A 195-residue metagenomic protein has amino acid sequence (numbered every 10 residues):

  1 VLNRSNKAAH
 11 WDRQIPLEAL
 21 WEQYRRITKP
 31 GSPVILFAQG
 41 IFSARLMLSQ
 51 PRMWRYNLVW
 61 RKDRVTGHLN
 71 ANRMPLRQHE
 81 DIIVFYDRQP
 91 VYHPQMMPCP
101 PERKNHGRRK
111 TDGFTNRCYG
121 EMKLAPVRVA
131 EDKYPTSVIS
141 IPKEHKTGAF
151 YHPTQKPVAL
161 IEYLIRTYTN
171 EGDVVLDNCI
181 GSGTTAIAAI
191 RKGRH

Functional and structural regions predicted by a protein language model:
V1-H195: Core catalytic lobe of class I
